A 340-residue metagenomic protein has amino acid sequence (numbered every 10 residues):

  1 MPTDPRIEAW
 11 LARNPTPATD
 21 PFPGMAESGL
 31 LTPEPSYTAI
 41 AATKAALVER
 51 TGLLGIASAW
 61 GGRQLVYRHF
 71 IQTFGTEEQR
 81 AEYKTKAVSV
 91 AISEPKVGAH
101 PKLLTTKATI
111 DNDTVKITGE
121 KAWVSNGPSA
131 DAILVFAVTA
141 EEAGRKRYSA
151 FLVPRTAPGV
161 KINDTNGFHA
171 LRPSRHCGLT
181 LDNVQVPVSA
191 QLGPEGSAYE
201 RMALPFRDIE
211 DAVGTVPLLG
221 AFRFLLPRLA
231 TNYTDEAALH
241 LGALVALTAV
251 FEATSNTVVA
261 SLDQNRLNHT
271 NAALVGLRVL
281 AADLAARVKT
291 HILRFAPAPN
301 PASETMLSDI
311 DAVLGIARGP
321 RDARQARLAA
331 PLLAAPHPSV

Functional and structural regions predicted by a protein language model:
M1-G61, Y233, V259-L267, L332-V340: Amphipathic, small/basic residue-rich leader segments at the start of a protein or domain
D4-T16, E27, A230, T234 (+2 more regions): C-terminal helix-coil-helix/basic helical segment that borders enzyme active sites and/or dimer interfaces and provides
A12-P15, G55-E78, P101: N-terminal glycine-rich flavin-associated loop
Y83-E94: A short, Trp-centered hydrophobic/proline-enriched beta-strand micro-motif
T106-T109: A structural signal for short hydrophobic beta-strand segments in well-ordered beta-sheet cores
E120-V160: A short core secondary-structure module
D164-A253: Glycine-rich beta->alpha junctions and the first turn(s) of the following alpha-helix
K289-V340: Glycine-rich phosphate/cofactor-binding loops in nucleotide/flavin-utilizing enzymes
